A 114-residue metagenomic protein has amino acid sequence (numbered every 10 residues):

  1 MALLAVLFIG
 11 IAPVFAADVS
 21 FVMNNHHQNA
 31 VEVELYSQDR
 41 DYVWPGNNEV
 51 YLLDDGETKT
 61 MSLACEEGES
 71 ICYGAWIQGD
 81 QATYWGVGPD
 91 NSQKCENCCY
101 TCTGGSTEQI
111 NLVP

Functional and structural regions predicted by a protein language model:
A2-G10: Bacterial N-terminal signal peptides
V14-E66, G74-P114: Intrinsically disordered, low-complexity segments enriched in small/polar residues
S70: Short, structured active-site "lid" loops
